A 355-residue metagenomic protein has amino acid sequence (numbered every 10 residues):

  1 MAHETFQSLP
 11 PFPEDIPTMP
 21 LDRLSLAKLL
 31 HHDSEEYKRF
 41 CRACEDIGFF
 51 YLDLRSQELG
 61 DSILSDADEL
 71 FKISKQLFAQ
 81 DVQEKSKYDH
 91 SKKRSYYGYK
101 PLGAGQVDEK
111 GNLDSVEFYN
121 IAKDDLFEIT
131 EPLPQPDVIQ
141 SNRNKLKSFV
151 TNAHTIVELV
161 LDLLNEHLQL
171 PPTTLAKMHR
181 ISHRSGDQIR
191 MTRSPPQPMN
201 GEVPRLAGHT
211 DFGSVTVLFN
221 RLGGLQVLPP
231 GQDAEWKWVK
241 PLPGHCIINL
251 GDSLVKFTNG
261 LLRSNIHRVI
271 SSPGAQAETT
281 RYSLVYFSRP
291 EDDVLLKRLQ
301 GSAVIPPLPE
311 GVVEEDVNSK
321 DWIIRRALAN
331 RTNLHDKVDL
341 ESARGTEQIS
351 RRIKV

Functional and structural regions predicted by a protein language model:
M1-V355: Peripheral, non-catalytic segments flanking oxidoreductase cores
